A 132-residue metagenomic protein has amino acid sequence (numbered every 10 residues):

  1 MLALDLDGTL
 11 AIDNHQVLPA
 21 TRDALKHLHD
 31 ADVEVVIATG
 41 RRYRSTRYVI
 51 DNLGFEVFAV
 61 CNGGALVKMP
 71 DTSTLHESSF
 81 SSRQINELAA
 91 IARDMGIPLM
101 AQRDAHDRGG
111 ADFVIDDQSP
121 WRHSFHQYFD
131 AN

Functional and structural regions predicted by a protein language model:
M1-N14: Asp-based phosphoryl-transfer active-site loop
P19-Q127: Active-site phosphate-binding/coordination module
A131-N132: Anionic-ligand binding region
